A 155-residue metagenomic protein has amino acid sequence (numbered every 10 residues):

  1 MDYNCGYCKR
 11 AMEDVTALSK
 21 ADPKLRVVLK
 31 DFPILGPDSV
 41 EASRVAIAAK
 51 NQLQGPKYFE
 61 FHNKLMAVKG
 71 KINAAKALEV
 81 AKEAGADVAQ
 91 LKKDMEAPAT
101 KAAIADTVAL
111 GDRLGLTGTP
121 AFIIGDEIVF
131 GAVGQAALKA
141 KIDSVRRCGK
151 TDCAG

Functional and structural regions predicted by a protein language model:
M1-K82, L114-T117, C148, D152-G155: Structural alpha/beta surface segment adjacent to cysteine/selenocysteine redox centers across thiol/disulfide enzymes
Y7, T16, L78-G155: C-terminal cap of thioredoxin/glutaredoxin-like
